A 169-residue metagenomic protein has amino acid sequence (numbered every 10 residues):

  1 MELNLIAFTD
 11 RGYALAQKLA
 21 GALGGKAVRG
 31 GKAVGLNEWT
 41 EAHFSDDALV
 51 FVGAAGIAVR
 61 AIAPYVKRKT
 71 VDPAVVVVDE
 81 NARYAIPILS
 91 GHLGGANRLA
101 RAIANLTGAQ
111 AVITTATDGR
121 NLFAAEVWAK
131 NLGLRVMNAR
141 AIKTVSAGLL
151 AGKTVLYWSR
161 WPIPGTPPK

Functional and structural regions predicted by a protein language model:
M1-L49, G53-A54, A58-A74, V78-K169: SAM-dependent methyltransferases
